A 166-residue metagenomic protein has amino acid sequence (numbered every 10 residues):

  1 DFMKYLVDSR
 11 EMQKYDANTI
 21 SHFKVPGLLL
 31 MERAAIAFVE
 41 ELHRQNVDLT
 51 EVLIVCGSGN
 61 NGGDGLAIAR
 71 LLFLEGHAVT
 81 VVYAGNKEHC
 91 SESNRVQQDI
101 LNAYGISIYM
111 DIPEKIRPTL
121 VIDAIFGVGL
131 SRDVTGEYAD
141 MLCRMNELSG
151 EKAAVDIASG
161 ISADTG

Functional and structural regions predicted by a protein language model:
F2-D48: Positively charged, low-complexity intrinsically disordered leader regions
M3-V7, N46-V55, N60-G166: Glycine-rich phosphate/dinucleotide-binding loop and adjoining beta-alpha-beta core of small-molecule
